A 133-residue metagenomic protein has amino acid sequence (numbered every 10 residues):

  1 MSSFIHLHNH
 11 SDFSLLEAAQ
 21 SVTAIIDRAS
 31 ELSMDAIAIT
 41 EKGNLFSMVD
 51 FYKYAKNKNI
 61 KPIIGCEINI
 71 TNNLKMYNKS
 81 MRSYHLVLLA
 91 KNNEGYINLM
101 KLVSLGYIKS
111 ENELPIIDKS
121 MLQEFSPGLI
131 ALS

Functional and structural regions predicted by a protein language model:
M1-S133: Phosphodiester-processing cores and adjacent nucleic acid-binding clamps
